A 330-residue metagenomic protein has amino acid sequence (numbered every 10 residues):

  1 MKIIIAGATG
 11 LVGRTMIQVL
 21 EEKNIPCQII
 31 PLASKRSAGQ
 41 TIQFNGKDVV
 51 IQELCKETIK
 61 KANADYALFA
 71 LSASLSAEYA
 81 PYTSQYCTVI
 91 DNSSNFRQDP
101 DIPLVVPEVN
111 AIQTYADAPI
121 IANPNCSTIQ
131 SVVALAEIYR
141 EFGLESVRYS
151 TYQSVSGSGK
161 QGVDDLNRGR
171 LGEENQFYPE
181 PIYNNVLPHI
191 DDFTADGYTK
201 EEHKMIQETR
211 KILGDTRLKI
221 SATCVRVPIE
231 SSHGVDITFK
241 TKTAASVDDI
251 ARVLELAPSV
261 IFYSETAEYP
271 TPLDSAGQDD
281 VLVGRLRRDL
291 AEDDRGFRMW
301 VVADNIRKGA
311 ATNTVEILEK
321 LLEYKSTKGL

Functional and structural regions predicted by a protein language model:
M1-I182, R217-K219, V281-L282, L286-E292 (+3 more regions): N-terminal Rossmann-like NAD(P) cofactor-binding subdomain of oxidoreductases, focused on the glycine-rich
A67, V155-L330: Charged docking surfaces used in two-component/phosphorelay signaling
